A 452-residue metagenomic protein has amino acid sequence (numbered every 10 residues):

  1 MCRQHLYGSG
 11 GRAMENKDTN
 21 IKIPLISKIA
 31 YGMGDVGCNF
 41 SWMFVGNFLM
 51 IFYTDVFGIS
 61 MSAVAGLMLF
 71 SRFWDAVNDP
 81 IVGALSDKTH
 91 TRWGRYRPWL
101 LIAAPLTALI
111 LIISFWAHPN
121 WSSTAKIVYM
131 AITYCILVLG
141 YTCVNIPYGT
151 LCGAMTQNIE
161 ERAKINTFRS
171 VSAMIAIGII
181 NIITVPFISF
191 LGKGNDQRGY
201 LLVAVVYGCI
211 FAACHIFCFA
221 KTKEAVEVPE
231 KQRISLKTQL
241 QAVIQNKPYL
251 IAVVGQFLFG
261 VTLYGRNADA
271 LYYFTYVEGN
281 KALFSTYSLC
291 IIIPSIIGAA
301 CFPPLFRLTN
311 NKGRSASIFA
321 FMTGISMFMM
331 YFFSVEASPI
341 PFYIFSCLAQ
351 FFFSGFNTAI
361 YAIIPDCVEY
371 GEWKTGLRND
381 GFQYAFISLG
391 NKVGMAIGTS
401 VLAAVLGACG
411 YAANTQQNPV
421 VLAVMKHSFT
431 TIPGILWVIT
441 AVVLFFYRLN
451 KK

Functional and structural regions predicted by a protein language model:
M1-A13: Short, Lys/Arg-enriched N-terminal segments with co-localized hydrophobic residues within the first ~10-30 amino acids
E15-K452: Membrane-embedded alpha-helical bundles of multi-pass transporters/translocases, especially carrier/permease families
